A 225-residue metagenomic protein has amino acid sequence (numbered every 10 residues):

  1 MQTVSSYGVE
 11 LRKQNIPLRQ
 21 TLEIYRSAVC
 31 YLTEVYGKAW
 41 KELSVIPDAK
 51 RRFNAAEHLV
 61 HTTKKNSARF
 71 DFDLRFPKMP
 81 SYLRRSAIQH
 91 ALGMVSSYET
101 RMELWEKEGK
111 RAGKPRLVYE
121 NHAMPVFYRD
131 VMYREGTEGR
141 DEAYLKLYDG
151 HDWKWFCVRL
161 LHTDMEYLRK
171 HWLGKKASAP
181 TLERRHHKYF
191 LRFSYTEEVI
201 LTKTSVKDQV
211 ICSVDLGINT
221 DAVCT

Functional and structural regions predicted by a protein language model:
M1-T225: Nucleic-acid substrate recognition interfaces
